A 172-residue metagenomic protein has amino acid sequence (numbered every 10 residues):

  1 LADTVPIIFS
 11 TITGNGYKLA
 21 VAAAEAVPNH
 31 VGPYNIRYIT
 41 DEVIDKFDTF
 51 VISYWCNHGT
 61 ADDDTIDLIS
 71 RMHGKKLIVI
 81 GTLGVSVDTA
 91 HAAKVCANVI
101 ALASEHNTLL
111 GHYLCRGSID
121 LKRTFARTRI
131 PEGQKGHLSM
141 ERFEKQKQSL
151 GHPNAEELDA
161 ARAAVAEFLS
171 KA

Functional and structural regions predicted by a protein language model:
A2, A26-Y34, F47-I52, H58-A172: FMN-binding flavodoxin-like domain, especially the glycine-rich phosphate-binding loop
D3-A26: N-terminal beta1-alpha1 ligand-phosphate binding loop
R37: Catalytic-core regions of hydrolytic enzymes
T40-K46: Short amphipathic alpha-helix with an adjacent loop that forms part of the alpha/beta core around
